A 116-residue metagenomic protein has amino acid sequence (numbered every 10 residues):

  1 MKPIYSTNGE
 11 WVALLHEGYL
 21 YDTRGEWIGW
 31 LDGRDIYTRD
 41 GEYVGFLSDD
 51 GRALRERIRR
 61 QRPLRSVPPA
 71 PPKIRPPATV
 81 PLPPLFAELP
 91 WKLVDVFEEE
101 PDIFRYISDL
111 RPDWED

Functional and structural regions predicted by a protein language model:
M1-H16: Short, compositionally biased leader-like segments
M1-K2, E42, S48-D116: Long terminal segments
I4, L20-Y21, I36-Y37: Well-ordered beta-strand segments characteristic of repetitive beta-sheet solenoids
W11, D35, G51: Residue-level detector of flexible, active-site-proximal loop/helix-junction positions within diverse enzyme catalytic
H16-Y19, T23-R24, D50-R52, R57: Short, solvent-exposed coil/turn segments at beta-strand boundaries
